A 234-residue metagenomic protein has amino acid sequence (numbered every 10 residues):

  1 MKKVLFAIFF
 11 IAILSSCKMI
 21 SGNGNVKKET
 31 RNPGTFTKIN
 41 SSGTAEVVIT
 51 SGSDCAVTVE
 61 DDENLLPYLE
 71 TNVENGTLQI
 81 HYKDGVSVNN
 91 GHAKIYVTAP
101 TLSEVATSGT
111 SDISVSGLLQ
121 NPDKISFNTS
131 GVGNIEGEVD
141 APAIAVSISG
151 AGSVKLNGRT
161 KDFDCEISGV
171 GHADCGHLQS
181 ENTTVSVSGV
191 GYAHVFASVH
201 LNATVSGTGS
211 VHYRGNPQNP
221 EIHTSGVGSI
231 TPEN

Functional and structural regions predicted by a protein language model:
V4-L5, F9-L66, T77-T98, I113-V115 (+1 more regions): Short acidic/polar N-terminal linker immediately downstream of export determinants
F36-I49, I95-V97, L102-N234: Extended, compositionally simple hydrophobic/Ser/Thr-rich segments that build repetitive fibrous architectures
L69-V73: Solvent-exposed adhesion/ligand-recognition segments of exported proteins
